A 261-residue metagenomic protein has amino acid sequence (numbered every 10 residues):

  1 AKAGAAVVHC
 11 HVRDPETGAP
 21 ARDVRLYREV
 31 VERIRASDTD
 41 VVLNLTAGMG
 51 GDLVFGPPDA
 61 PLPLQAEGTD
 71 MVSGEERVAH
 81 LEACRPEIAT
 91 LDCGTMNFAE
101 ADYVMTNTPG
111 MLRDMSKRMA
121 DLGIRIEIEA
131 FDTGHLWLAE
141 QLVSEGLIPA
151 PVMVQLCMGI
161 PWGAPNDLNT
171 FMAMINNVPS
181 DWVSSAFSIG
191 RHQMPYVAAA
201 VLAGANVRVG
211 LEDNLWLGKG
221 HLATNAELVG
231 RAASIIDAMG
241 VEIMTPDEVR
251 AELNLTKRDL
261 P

Functional and structural regions predicted by a protein language model:
G4-V7, D40, P86, G204-A205: A structural motif
A5-R13, V41-G48, I128-A130: Short beta-strand segments at enzyme active-site cores
A6-V30, E100, C157-M158, L215-K219: Glycine-rich, proline-tolerant flexible connector loops at the mouths of alpha/beta enzymes
T17-A47, L112-D121, A173-D181, E227-G240: Alpha-helix-loop-beta-strand connector modules within alpha/beta enzyme cores
P20, E29-V104: Active-site beta->alpha loop and helix N-cap motifs at the rims of alpha/beta catalytic domains
P20-R25, G51-V72, E127-L138, S185-M194: Active-site glycine- and acidic-residue-rich loops that bind and position anionic ligands or nucleotide-like cofactors
E87-E212, L222-A223, E227: Catalytic alpha/beta core domains of metabolic enzymes, predominantly
M172-N176, A198-P261: Structured C-terminal cap/extension of enzyme domains
